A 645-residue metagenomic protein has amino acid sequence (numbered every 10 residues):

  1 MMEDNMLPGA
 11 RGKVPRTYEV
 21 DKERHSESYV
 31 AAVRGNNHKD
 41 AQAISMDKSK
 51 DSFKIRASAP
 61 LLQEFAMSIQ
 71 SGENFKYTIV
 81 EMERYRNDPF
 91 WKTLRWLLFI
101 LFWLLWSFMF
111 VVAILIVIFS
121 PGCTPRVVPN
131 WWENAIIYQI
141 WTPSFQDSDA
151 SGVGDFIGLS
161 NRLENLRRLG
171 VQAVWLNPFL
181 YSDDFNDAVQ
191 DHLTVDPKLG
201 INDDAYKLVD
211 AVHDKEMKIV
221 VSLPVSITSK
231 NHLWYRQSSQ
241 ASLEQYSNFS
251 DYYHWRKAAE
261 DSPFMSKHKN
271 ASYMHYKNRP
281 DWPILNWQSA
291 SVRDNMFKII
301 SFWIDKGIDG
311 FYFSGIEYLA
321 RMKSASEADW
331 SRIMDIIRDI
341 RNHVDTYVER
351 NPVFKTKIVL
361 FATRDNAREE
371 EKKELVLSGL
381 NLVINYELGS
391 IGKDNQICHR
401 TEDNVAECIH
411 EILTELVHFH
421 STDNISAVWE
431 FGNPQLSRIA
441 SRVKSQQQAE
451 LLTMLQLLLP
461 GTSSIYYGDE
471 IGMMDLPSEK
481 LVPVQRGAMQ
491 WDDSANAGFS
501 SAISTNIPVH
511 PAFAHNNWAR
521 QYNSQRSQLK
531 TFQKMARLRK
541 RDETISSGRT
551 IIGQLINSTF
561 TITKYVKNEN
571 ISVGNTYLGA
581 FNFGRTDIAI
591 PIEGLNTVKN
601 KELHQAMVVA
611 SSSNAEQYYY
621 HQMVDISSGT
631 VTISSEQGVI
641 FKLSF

Functional and structural regions predicted by a protein language model:
E3-S301, D305, I316-L377, M489: Acidic/aromatic-lined carbohydrate-recognition and catalytic surfaces of CAZymes acting on diverse glycans
P143-F145, L180-S182, V225-S226, D281 (+11 more regions): Short, solvent-exposed loop/turn segments at secondary-structure junctions
V174, F311-F313, I465: Hydrophobic residues within beta-strands of alpha/beta enzymes
E216, K230-E260, R341-D493: Conserved alpha/beta catalytic core and glycan-binding cleft of carbohydrate-active enzymes
W303-F313, A427: Active-site regions of oxyanion-processing enzymes, predominantly non-cytosolic
Y347-P352, E430, R438-I439, V443-Y577 (+1 more regions): Loop/helix patches that line or flank the sugar-binding groove of alpha-linked glycan CAZymes
D587-A615: Beta-strand-rich binding/interaction modules
Y619-F645: C-terminal beta-strand-rich structural cap/linker in extracellular carbohydrate-active enzymes
